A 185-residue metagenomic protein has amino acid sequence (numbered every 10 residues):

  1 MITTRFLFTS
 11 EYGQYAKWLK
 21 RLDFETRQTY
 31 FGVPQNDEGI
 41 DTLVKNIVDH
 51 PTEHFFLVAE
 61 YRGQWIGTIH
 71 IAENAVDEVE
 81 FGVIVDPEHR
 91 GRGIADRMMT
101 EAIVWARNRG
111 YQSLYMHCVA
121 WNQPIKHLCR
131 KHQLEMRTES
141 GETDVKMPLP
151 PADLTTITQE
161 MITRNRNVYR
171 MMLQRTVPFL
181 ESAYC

Functional and structural regions predicted by a protein language model:
I2-K17: A short beta-loop-alpha structural element at the N-terminal edge of CoA-dependent acyl/N-acetyltransferase catalytic
R21, G32-E80, D86-P87: Acetyl-CoA-dependent GNAT
D23-T29: Short strand-loop-strand
W65, D96, Q112, A120-S140: Conserved active-site alpha-helix within GNAT-family acetyltransferase domains
N74-A75, E139-G141: Structural motif
F81-V83, L114-C118: Conserved hydrophobic beta-strand within the GNAT/NAT acetyltransferase core sheet that lines the active-site cleft
V85, G91-N108, S113, H127 (+1 more regions): Conserved acetyl-CoA-binding loop-helix of GNAT-fold acetyltransferases
G141-F179: C-terminal "cap" of GNAT-fold acetyltransferases
